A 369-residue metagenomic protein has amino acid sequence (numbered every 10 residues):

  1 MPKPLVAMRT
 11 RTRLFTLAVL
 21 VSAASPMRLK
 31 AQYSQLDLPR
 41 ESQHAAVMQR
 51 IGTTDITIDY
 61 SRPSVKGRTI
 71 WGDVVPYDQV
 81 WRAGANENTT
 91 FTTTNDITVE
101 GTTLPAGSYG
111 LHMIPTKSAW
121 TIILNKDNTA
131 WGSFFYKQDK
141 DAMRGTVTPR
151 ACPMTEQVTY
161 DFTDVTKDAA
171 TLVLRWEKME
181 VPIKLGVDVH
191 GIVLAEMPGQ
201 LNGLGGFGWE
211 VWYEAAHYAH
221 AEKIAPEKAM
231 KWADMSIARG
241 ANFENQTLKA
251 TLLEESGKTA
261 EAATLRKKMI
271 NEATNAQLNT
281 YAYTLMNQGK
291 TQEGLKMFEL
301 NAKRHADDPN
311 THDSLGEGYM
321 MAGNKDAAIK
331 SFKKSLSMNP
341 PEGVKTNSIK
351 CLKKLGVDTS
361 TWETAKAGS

Functional and structural regions predicted by a protein language model:
K3-T16: Bacterial N-terminal signal peptides that target proteins for export
T16-S25: Bacterial N-terminal signal peptides
S25-A31: Sec/Tat signal peptide C-region and signal peptidase I cleavage site
Q32-R40: Cleaved targeting-peptide boundary
D55-A106, I114-V211, G240: Extended, well-structured beta-strand/loop surface patches that form recognition or cofactor-anchoring regions within
L201, G206-M235, T247-S314: Alpha-helical adaptor scaffolds
A241-Q246, A273-L278, P309-T311, N339-K350: Boundary/linker segments of alpha-helical solenoid repeat arrays
K330-S369: Terminal, low-structured helical/coil segments at or just beyond the last alpha-helical repeat
